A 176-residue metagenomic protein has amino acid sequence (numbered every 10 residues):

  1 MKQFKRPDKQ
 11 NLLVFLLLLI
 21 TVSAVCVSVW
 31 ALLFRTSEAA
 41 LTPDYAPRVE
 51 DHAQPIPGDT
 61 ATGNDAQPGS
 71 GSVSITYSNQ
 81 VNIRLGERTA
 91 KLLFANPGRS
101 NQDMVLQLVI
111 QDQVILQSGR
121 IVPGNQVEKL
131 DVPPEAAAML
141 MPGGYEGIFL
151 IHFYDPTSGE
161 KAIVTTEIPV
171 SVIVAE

Functional and structural regions predicted by a protein language model:
M1-N11: N-terminal Lys/Arg-rich, disordered targeting/topogenic segments
F15-V105, P156-E176: Primarily secretory-pathway and cell-envelope proteins
L106-I110: Conserved aromatic beta-strand anchor motif in extracellular beta-sandwich/beta-rich domains
D112-Q113, E160: Residue-level signal for glycine
V114-P123: Solvent-exposed serine/threonine-rich low-complexity stretches and specific carbohydrate-binding patches
V127-A136: Exposed aromatic-hydrophobic patches
A136-E146: Short glycine/proline/serine/threonine-rich loop/turn segments at secondary-structure transition edges
I148-P156: Beta-strand-rich extracellular modules
